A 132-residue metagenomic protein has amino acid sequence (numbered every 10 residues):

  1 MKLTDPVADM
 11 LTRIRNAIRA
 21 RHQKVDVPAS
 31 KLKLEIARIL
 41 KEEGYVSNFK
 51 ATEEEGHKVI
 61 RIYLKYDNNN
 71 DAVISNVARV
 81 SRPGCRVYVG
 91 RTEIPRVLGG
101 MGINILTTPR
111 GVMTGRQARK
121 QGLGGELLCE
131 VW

Functional and structural regions predicted by a protein language model:
M1-W132: Core subunits and conserved enzymes of cellular information-processing and envelope-translocation systems across
